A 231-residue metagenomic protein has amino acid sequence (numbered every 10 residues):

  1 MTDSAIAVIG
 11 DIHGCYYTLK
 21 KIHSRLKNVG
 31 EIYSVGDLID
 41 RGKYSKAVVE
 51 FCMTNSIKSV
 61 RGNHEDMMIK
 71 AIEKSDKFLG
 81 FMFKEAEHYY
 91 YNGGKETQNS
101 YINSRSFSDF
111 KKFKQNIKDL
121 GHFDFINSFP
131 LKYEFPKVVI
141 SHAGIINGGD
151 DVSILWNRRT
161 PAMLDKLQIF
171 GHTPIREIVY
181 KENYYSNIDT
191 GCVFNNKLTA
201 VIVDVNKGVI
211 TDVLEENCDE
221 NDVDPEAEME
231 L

Functional and structural regions predicted by a protein language model:
M1-D3: Acidic, histidine-bearing metal-coordination/catalytic regions of metal-dependent phosphoesterases
A5, I9, G14-H88: Core catalytic region of metal-dependent phosphoesterases/phosphodiesterases, especially metallo-beta-lactamase-like
A5-A7, T199-I202: Ordered hydrophobic segments in well-structured contexts
I22, A47-V48, E73-D76, G148 (+3 more regions): Single-residue recognition of alpha-helix boundary sites
F81, H88-K197, V203-E226: Acidic, His/Gly-enriched loop-helix segments that form or flank divalent-metal centers in metallo-dependent hydrolases
M229-L231: Non-Sec secretion/translocation targeting segments of pathogen effectors
